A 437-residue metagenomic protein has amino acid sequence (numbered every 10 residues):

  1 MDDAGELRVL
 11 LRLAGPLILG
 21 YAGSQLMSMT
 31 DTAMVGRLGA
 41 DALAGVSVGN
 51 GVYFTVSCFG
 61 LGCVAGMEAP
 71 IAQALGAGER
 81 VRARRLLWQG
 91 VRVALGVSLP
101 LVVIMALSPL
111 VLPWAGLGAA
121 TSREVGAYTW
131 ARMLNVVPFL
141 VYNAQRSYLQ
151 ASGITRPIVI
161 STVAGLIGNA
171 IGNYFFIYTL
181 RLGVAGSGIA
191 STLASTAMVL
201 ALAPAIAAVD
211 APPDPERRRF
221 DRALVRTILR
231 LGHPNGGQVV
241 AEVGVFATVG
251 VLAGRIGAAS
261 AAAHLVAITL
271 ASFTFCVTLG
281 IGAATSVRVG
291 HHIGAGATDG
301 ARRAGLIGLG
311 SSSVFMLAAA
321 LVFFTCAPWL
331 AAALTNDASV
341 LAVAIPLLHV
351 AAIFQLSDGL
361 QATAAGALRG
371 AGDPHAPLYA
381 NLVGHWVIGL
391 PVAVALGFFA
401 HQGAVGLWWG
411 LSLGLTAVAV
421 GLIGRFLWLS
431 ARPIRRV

Functional and structural regions predicted by a protein language model:
M1-A14, I71-V137, G168-G172, I177-H233 (+2 more regions): Short alpha-helical transmembrane segments in multi-pass integral membrane proteins
D2-A33, R37-L38, G51-G66, P70 (+6 more regions): N-terminal transmembrane alpha-helices
R12-D31, A131, N135, Y142 (+5 more regions): Transmembrane helical elements of multi-pass membrane transporters/channels
A22, L26-A44, L112-A119, F175-L182 (+4 more regions): Helix-terminus/linker motif at the lipid-water interface of multi-pass membrane proteins
M29, A33, L110, A144-Y148 (+8 more regions): Alpha-helical transmembrane segments of multipass membrane proteins
A40-G51, G126-T129, G188, A258-F273 (+2 more regions): Small-residue hotspots at the loop-to-helix junctions and early N-terminal turns of transmembrane alpha-helices
L43-A106, F139-I158, A263-A327, G359-A380: Small-residue-rich hydrophobic transmembrane alpha-helices
T162-N169, T269-S272, H349, L382-P391: Small-residue-enriched core segments of transmembrane alpha-helices in multipass membrane transport and channel
